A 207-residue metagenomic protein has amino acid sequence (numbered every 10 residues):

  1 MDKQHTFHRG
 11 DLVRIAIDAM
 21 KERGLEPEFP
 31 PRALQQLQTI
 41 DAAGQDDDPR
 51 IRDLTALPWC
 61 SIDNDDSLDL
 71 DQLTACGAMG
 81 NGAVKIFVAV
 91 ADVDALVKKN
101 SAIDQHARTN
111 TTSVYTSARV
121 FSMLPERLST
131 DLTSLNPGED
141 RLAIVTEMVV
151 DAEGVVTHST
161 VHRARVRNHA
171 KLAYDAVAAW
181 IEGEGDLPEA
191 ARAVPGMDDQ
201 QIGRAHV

Functional and structural regions predicted by a protein language model:
M1-F87, D94-E139, K171, A178-I181 (+1 more regions): Charge-lined substrate channels and their catalytic hotspots, especially those that engage the 3′ end of RNA
K85-A89, E147-V149: Residues within well-ordered beta-strands of beta-sheet-rich folds
D140-Q201: Polynucleotide-recognition surfaces of large bacterial nucleic-acid defense/processing enzymes
A205-V207: Conserved small/polar residues in nucleotide/adenosyl-binding loops
